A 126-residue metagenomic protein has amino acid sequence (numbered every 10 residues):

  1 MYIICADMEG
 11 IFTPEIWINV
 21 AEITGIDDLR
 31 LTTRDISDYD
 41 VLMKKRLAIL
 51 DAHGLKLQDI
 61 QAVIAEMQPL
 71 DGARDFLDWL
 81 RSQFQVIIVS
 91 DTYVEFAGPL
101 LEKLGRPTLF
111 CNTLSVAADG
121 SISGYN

Functional and structural regions predicted by a protein language model:
Y2-D119: Alpha-helical substrate-recognition element adjacent to the catalytic core
S121-N126: Short, surface-exposed amphipathic charged segments that create phosphate/polyanion-binding patches used for binding
